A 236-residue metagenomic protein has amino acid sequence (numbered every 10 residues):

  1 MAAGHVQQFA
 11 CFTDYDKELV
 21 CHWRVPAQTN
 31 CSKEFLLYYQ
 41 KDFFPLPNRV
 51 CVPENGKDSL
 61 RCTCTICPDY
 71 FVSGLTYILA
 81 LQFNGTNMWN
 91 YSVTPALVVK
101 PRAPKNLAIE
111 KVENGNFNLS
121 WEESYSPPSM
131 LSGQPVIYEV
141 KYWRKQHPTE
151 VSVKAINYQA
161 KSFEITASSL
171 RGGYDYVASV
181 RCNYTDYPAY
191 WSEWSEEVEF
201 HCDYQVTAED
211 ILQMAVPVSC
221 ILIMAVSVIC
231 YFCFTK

Functional and structural regions predicted by a protein language model:
M1, K57-S92, E164-Y190: Beta-strand-rich modules
M1-A27, T86-S132, G172, A189-K236: Pro/Thr/Ser/Gly-rich low-complexity, intrinsically disordered linker/stalk tracts
F9, T29, R49, L60-T65: Extracellular secreted precursors and ectodomains with disulfide-bonded cysteine-rich loops/domains
L19, C31-K41, F117, S132-R144: Solvent-exposed loop segments of extracellular immunoglobulin-like
V25, Y39-K41, F83, E123 (+2 more regions): Residue-level signal for short segments within beta-strands and strand-turn junctions of well-structured beta-sheet
F43-P53, W89-N90, Q146-A155: Surface-exposed loop/edge segments in extracytoplasmic proteins
C51-C62, S152-S162: Short beta-strand segments within Ig-like beta-sandwich modules, predominantly Fibronectin type-III
A96, N114-N116, I137-I211: Extracellular juxtamembrane "stalk/ectodomain stem" immediately N-terminal to a transmembrane helix in metazoan
